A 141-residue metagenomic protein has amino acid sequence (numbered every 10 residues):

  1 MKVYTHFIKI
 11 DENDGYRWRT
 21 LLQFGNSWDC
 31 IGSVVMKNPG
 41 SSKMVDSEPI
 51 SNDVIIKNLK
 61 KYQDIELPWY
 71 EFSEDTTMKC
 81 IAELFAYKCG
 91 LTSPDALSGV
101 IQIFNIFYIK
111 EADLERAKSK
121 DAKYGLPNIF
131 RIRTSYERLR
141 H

Functional and structural regions predicted by a protein language model:
M1-W69: Active-site and ligand/interface coordination hotspots across diverse enzymes and nucleic-acid-associated assemblies
F24-D29, D95-A96, E137-H141: Flexible, charged surface loops at secondary-structure boundaries
V34, N38, N105, H141: Glycine-rich anion-binding loop/nest that anchors nucleotide
L59-L97: Acidic, metal/cofactor-coordinating or nucleic-acid-engaging core segments within structured domains
S73, T77-L84, Q102, N128-R138: Amphipathic alpha-helical interface surfaces
C89, D95-A117: Short connector loops at secondary-structure junctions
E111-H141: Glycine/proline-rich loop-helix segments at beta-alpha junctions forming the active-site rim of enzyme cores
